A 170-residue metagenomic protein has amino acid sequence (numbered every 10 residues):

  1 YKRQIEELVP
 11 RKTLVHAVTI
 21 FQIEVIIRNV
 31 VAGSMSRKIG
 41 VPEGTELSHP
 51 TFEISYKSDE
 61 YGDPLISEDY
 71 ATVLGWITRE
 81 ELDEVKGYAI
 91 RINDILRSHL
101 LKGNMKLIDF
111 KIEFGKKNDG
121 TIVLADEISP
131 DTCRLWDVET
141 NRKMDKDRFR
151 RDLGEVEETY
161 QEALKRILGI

Functional and structural regions predicted by a protein language model:
K2-Y56, I167: Active-site loop/lid in soluble adenylation, ligation, and acyl-transfer enzymes
K12, R28, S48, L74 (+4 more regions): Generic secondary-structure boundary/loop-capping signal
I27, L107-D126: Conserved metal-phosphate-binding beta-hairpin within the catalytic cores of diverse ATP-dependent phosphoryl-transfer
R37-I39, P64, G120-I128: Short, well-ordered strand-loop elements centered on a beta-strand within folded domains, enriched for acidic residues
S48-R79: Residues forming anionic-ligand binding surfaces in small-molecule and nucleic-acid pockets of primarily soluble enzymes
W76-I108: A long amphipathic alpha-helix within ATP-dependent nucleotide-binding catalytic cores
I128-I170: C-terminal helix-cap and adjacent tail motif
